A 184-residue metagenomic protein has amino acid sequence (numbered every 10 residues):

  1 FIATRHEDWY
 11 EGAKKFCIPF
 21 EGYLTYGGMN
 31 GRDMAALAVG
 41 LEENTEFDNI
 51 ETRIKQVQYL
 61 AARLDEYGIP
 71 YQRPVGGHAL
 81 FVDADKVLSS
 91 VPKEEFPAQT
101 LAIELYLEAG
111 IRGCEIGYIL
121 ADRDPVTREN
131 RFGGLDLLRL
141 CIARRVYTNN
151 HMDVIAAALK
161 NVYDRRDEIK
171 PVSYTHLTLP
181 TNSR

Functional and structural regions predicted by a protein language model:
F1, G12, F16-C17, E21-V87: Structural motif of enzymes handling amino- and sulfur-group chemistry
A3-H6: Conserved beta strand-loop-helix elements of the APE1-like EEP
W9-Y10, Y147: Short, acidic Gly/Pro/Ser/Thr-rich loop/turn segments
E11-G12, V154: Short, solvent-exposed alpha-helical surface patches in well-structured domains
F20-G22, Q58-Y174: Conserved C-terminal alpha-helix-loop-beta "cap" of PLP-dependent enzymes that closes/shapes the active-site mouth
G40-E43, N161, T178: Active-site catalytic microenvironments for nucleophilic, acid-base chemistry
T175-T181: Conserved small/polar residues in nucleotide/adenosyl-binding loops
